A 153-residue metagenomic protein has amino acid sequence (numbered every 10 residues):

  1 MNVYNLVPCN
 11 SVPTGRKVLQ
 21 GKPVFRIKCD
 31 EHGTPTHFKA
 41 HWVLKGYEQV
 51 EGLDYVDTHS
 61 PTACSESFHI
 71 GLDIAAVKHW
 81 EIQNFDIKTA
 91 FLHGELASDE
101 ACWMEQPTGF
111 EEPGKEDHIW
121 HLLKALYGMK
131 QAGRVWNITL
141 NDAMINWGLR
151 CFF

Functional and structural regions predicted by a protein language model:
M1-F153: Chromodomain-type histone methyl-lysine reader module
